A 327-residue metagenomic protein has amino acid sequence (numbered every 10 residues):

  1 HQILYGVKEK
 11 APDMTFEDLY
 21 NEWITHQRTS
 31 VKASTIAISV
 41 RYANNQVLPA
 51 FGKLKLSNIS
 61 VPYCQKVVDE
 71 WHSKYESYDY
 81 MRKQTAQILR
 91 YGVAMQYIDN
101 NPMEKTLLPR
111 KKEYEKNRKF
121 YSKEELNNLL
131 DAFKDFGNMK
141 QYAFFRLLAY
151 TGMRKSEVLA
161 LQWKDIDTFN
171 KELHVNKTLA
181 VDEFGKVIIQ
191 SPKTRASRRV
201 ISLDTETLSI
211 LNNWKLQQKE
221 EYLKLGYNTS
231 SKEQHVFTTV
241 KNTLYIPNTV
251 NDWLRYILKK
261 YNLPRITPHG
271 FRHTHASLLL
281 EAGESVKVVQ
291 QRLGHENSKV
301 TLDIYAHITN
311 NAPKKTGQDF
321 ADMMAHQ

Functional and structural regions predicted by a protein language model:
H1-P12, T194: Short, surface-exposed polybasic/aromatic micro-patch for ligand or macromolecular engagement
P12, E17, I24-P102, E115-N117 (+3 more regions): N-terminal core-binding DNA-recognition domain of tyrosine site-specific recombinases/integrases
E22, I38-N45, K66, K83-Q87 (+7 more regions): Generic recognition of well-ordered alpha-helical segments within structured catalytic/regulatory domains
Y75, N127, D131-Q141, T151 (+4 more regions): Short, basic (Lys/Arg/His-rich) helix/loop patches that form interaction surfaces in the mid-to-C-terminal regions
Y75-K83, A94-L161, T168-F169, A180 (+5 more regions): Basic, Lys/Arg- and aromatic-enriched nucleic-acid-binding interface segment
N128-A132, A180, F184-S191, A282 (+2 more regions): DNA/chromatin major-groove-contacting recognition/catalytic segments
N170, V181-E183, I188-R198, S202-T207 (+4 more regions): C-terminal secondary-structure termini that scaffold catalytic or DNA-interacting sites
N170-V175, T267, L278, K287-I308 (+1 more regions): Short functional hotspots where side chains directly engage DNA or cofactors
